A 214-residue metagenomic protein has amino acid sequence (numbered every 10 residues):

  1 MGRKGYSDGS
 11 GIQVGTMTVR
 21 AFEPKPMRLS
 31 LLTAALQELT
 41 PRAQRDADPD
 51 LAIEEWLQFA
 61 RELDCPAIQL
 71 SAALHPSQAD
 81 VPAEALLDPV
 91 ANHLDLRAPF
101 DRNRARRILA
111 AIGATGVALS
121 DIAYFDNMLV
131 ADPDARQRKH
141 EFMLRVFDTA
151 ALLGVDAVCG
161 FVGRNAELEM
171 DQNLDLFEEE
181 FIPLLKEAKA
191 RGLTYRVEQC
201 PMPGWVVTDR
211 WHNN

Functional and structural regions predicted by a protein language model:
G2-G5, G9-G11, G15: Residue-identity detector for glycine
K4, S30, G160-G163: Glycine-centered flexibility motif
I12-D156, D171-D175, E179-I182, K189: N-terminal pre-domain/capping segments
A150-M170, R191-G204: Active-site groove signature of glycoside hydrolases
D171-E178, P201-N214: Distinct, well-ordered alpha-helical segments
